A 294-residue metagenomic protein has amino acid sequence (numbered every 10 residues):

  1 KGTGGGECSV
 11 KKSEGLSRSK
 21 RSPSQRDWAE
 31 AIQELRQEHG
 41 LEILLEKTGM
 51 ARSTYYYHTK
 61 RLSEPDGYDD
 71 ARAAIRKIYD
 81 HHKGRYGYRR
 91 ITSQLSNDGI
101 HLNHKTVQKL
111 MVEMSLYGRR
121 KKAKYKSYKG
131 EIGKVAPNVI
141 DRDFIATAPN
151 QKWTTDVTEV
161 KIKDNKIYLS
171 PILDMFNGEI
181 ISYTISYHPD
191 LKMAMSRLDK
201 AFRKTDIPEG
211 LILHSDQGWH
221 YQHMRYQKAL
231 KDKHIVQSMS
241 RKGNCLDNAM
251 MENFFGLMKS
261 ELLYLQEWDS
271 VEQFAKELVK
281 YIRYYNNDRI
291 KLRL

Functional and structural regions predicted by a protein language model:
K1, K11-K12, K105, K259 (+1 more regions): A general lysine-centric signal
K1-I43, G49, P65-D66, A74: Residue-centric detector for conserved, function-critical "anchor" positions in compact interaction modules
G4, D174-M175: Short, acidic, Ser/Thr-enriched surface-loop or helix-capping motifs
R21-W28, L45, R52-A148, N244: Basic, flexible linker segments flanking DNA-binding modules in nucleic acid-interacting mobile-element proteins
H39-G40, Y86, L102, D269: Residue-level signal for the short linker/turn that defines the boundary of a DNA-recognition helix
I100-K105, M114-R120, E131, V135-L169 (+2 more regions): RNase H-like DDE/DDD metal-dependent nuclease/strand-transfer catalytic core used by mobile genetic elements
Y284-L294: Charged, gly/pro-enriched flexible loop segments at helix/strand junctions
